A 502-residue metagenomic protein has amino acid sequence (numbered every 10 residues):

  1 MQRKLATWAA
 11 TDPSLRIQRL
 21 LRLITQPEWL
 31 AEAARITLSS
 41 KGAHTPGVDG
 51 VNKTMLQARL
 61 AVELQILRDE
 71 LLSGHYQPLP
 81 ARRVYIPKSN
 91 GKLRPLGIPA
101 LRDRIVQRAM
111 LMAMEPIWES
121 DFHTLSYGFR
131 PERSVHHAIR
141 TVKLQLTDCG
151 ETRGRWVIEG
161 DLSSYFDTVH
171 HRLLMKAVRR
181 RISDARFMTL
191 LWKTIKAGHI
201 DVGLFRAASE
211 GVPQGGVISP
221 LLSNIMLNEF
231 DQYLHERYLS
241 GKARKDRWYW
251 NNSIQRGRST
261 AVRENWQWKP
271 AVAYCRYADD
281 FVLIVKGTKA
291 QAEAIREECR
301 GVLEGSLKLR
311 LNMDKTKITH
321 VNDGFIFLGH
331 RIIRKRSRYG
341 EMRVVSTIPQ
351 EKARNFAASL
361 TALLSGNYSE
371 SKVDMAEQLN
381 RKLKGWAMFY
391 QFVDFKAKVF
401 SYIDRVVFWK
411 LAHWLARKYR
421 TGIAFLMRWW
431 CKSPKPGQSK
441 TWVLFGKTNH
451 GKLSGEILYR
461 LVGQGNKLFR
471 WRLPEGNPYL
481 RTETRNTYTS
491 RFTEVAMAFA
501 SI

Functional and structural regions predicted by a protein language model:
M1-V62: Non-catalytic, polymerase-adjacent accessory regions of viral genome-replication enzymes
T25-E32, P80-A81, I195-H199, K269-V272 (+2 more regions): Core structural elements
L71, P80, T124-L125, R130 (+3 more regions): Conserved polymerase palm-domain catalytic core
K196, V202-F205, C275, S306-S371 (+1 more regions): A conserved non-catalytic segment of reverse transcriptases and RNA-directed RNA polymerases corresponding to the late
A207-V212, T361-M375, A387-K398: Short, solvent-exposed helix-loop connector elements
M375-G422, L426-W430: Non-catalytic, peripheral interaction segments enriched in hydrophobic/basic residues
K418-I502: Extended C-terminal regions of large enzymes
